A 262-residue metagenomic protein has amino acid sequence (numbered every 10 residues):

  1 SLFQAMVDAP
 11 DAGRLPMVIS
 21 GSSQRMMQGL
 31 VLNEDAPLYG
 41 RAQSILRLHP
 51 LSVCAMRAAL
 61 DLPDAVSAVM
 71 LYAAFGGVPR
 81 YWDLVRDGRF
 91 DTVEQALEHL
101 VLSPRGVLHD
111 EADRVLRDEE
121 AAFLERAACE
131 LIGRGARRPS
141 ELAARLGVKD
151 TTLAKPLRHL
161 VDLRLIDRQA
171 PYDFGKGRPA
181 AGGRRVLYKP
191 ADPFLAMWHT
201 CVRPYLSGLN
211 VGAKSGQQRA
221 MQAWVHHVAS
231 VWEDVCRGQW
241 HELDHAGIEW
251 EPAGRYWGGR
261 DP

Functional and structural regions predicted by a protein language model:
S1-Q218: Phosphate-binding site recognition
V186-P262: A cross-kingdom feature that marks ATP-driven nucleic-acid transaction machinery
